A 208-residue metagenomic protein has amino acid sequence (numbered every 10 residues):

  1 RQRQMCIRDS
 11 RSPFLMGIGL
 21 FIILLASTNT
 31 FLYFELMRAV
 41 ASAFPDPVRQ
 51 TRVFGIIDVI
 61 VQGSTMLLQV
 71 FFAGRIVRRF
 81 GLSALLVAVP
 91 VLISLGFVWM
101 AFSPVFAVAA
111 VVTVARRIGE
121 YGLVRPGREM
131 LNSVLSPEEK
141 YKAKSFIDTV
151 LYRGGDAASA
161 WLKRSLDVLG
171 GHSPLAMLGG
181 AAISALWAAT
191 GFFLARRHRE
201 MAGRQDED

Functional and structural regions predicted by a protein language model:
Q2-I7: Short, small-residue-biased leader/transition segments that mark boundaries at the very start of proteins
R11-L32, V114: Pair of pore-lining "gating" transmembrane helices in MFS-fold secondary transporters
R38-F44, Q69-R79, R153-G180: Transmembrane alpha-helix termini and helix-breaking/packing motifs in multi-pass membrane transporters
A41-G63: Loop-to-transmembrane helix entry
V77-P90: Cytoplasmic membrane-interface "Motif A"-like loop-to-helix N-cap segments of 12-TM Major Facilitator Superfamily
W99-T113: Helix-loop junctions at membrane interfaces in 12-TM secondary transporters
M100, G180-E207: Multi-pass alpha-helical transporter architecture, strongest for 12-TM Major Facilitator/SLC carriers used
A115-S136: Intracellular juxtamembrane helix-capping segments at the cytosolic ends of symmetry-related transmembrane helices
